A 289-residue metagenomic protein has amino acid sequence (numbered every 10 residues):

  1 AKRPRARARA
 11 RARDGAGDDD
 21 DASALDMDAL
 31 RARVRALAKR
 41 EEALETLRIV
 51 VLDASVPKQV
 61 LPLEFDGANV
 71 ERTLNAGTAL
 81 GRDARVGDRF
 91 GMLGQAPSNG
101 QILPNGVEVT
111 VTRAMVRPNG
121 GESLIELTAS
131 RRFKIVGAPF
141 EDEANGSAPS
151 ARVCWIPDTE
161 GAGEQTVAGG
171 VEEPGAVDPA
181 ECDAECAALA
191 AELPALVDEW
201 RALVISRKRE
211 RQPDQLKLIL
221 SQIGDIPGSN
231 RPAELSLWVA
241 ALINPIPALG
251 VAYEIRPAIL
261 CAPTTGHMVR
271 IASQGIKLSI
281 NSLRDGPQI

Functional and structural regions predicted by a protein language model:
K2-R5, G17-I289: N-terminal low-complexity, acidic/polar interaction/targeting segments
R5-R13: Compositionally biased low-complexity segments enriched in histidine and/or tyrosine
